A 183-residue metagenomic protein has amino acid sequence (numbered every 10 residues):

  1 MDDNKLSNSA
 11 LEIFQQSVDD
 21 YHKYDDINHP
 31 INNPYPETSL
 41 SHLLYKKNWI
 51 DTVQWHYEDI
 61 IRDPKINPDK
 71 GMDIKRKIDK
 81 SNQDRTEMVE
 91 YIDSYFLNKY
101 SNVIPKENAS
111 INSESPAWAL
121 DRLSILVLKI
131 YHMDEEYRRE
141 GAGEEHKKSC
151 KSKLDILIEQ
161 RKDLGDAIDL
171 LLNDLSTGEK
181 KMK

Functional and structural regions predicted by a protein language model:
D2-K183: Anionic, Ser/Thr-rich low-complexity intrinsically disordered regions
